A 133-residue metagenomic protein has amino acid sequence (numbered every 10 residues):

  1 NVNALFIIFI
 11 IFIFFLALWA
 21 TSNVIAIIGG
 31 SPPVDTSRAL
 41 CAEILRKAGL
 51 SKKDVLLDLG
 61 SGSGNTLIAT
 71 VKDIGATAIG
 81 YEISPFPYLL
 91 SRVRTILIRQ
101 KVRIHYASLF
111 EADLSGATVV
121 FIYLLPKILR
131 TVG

Functional and structural regions predicted by a protein language model:
N1-S51: S-adenosyl-L-methionine
K53-G62: Conserved class I S-adenosyl-L-methionine
N65-I74: Conserved SAM-binding loop of SAM-dependent methyltransferases across substrates and taxa, primarily the Class I
T77-E82: Conserved SAM-binding motif I beta-strand of class I
S91: Conserved SAM-binding loop
I98-L109: Conserved SAM-binding strand-loop segment of SAM-dependent methyltransferases
L114-Y123: Short SAM/SAH-binding signature in class I
K127-G133: A short, conserved alpha-helix within the catalytic core of class I
